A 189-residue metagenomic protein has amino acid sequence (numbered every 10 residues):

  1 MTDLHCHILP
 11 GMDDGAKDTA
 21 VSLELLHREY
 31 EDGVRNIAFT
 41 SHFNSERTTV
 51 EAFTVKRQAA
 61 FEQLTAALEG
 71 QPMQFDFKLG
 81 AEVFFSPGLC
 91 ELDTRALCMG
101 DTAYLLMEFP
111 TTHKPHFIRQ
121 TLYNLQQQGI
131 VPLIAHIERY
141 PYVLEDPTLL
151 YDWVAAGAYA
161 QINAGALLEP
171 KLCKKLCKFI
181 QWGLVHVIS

Functional and structural regions predicted by a protein language model:
M1-Q74, Y151: An N-terminally biased module of ancient metal coordination in phosphate/nucleic-acid-related enzymes
C6, H42-F43, E82-V83, I137 (+1 more regions): Active-site metal-binding loops of divalent metal-dependent hydrolases
P10, S45-R47, P141-L144, L168-K171: Short, solvent-exposed loop/turn segments at secondary-structure junctions
T19-L26, L89-E91, H116-I118, K175-L176: Short, acidic/polar
Y30, Q126, I180-Q181: Non-catalytic positions within long, well-ordered alpha-helices that form the structural scaffold/packing of enzyme
T48-Q161: Extended substrate/RNA-proximal surfaces in nucleic-acid metabolism proteins
L144-W153, P170-W182: Histidine/acidic-residue-rich catalytic or RNA/ligand-binding cores of hydrolases and nuclease-related proteins
L184-S189: Short acidic/histidine-rich active-site segments
